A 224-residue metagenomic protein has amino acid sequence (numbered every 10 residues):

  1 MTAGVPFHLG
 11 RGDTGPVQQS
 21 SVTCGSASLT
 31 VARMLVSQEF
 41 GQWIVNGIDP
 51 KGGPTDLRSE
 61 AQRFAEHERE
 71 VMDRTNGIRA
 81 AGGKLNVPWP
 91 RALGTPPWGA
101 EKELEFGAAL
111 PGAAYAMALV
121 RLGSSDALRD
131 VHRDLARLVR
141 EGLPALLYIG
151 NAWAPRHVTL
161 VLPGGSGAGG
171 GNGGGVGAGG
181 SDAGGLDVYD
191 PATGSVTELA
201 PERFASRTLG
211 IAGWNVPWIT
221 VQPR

Functional and structural regions predicted by a protein language model:
M1-H8, G171-G174, S181: Low-complexity, glycine/serine/proline-rich disordered segments that function as export/translocation leaders
M1-R79: Active-site nucleophile-adjacent alpha helix/oxyanion-hole segment immediately C-terminal to the catalytic cysteine
R58, Q62-G171, G177-P223: Conserved active-site-adjacent core of cysteine acyl-enzyme catalytic domains
